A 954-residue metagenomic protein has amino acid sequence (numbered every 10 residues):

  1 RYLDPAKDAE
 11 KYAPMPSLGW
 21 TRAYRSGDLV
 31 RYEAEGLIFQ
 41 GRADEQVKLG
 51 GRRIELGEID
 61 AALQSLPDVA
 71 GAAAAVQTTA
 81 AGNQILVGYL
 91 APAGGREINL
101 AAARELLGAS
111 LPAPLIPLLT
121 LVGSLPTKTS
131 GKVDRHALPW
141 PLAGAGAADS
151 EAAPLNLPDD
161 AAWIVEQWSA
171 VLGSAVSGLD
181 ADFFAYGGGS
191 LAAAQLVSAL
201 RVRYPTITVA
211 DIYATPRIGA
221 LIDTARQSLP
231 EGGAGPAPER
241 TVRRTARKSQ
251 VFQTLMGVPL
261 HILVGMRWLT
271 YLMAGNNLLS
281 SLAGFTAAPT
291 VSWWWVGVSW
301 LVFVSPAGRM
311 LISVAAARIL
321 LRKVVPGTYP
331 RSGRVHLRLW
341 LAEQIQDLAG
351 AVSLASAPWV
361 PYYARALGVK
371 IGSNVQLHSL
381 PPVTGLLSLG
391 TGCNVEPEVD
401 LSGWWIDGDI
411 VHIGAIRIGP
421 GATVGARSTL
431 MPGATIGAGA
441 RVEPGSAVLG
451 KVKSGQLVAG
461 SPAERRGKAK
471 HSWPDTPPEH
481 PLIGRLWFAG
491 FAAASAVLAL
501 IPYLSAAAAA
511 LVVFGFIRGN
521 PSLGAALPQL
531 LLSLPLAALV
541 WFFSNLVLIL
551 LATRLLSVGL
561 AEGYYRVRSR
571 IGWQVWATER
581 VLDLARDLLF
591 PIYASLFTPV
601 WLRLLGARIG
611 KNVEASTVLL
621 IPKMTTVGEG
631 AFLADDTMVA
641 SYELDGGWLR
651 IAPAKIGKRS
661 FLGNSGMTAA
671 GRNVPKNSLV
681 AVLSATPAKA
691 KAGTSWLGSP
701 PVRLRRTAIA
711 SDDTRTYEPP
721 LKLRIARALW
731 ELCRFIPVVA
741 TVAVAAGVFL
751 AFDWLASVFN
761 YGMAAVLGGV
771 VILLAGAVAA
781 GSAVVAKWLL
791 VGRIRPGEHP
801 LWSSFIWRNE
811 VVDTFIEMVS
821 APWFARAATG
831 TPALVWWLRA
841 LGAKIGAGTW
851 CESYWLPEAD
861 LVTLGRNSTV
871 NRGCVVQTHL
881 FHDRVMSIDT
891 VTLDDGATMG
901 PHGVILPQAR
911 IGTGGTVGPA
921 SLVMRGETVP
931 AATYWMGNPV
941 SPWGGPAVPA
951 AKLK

Functional and structural regions predicted by a protein language model:
R1-L155, A161, V165: AMP-dependent adenylate-forming
E10, V47, A181-F184, A210: Pre-signature/interface helix of ABC/ABC-like ATPase nucleotide-binding domains
I54-E58, K128, A181-Y204: Phosphopantetheine-attachment site and its flanking helix in carrier
L66-V69, A175-V176, G189-P216: Phosphopantetheinylated carrier protein domains
R104-E105, E151-S177, A192-V202: Thiotemplate assembly-line natural product biosynthesis machinery
G233-G368, S454-Q456, S461-G606, G693-G842 (+1 more regions): Terminal amphipathic alpha-helical/low-complexity segments used for targeting or macromolecular assembly
A364-A366, K370-R465, L602-R603, R608-V702 (+2 more regions): Structural signal for interior beta-strand "rungs" in well-ordered beta-sheet cores of soluble enzyme domains
